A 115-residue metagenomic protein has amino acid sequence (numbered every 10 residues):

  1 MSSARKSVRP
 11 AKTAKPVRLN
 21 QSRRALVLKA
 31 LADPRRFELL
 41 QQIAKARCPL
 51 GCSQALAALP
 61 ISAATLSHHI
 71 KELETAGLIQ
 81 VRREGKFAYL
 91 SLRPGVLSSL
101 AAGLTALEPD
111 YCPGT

Functional and structural regions predicted by a protein language model:
S2-R23, Q41-A46, P94-T115: Amphipathic alpha-helical dimerization/coiled-coil segments that flank or bridge DNA-binding/regulatory modules
A4-S7, L59, A64: Intrinsic disorder/low-complexity segments
S22-S62, E84-S98: N-terminal helix-turn-helix DNA-binding core of bacterial DNA-binding proteins
L40, T75-A76: Extended rod-forming repeat segments used as scaffolds/tethers
A57, E74-T75: Alpha-helical residues within the helix-turn-helix
I70-K71: Short, hydrophobic-biased segments on the C-terminal half of alpha helices that form "recognition helices"
